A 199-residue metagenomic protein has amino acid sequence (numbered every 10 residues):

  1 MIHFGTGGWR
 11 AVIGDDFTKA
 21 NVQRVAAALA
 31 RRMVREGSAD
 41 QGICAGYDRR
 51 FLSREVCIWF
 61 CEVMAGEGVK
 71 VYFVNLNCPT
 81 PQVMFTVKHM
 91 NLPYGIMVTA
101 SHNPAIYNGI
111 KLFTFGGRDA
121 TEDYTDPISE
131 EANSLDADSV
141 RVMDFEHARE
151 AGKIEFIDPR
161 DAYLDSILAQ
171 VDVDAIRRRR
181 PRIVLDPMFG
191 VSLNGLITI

Functional and structural regions predicted by a protein language model:
M1-E67, P93-Y94, H147-I183: An N-terminal, well-structured beta->alpha segment
A20, E55, A105, V191-N194: Residues that form or flank phosphate/diphosphate-binding pockets in enzymes that use nucleotide phosphates
A28-A30, G68-V71, M97-T99, A120-Y124 (+1 more regions): Glycine-rich loops and low-complexity Gly/Arg-rich segments that provide flexible linkers or classic glycine-based
M33-R35, V74-L76, D126-E131: Short C-terminal domain-edge/linker segments immediately following a structured domain
S38-R118: Ferredoxin-reductase
N108-I199: Gly/Ser/Thr-enriched, mixed-charge loops and adjacent short helices that form phosphate/oxyanion-binding elements
